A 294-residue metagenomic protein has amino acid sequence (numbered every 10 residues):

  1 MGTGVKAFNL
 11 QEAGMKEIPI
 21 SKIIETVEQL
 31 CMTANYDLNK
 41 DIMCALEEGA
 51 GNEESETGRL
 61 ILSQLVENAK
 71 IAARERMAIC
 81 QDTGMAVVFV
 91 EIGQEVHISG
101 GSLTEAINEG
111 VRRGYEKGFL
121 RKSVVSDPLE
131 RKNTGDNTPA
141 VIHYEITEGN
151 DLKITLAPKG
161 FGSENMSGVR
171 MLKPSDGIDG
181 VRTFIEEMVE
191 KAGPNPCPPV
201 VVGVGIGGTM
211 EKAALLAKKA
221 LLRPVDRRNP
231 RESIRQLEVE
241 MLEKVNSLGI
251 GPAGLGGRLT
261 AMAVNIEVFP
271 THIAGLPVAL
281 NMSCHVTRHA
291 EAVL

Functional and structural regions predicted by a protein language model:
V5-L294: Non-transmembrane, aqueous-exposed alpha-helical and coiled segments at domain scale
